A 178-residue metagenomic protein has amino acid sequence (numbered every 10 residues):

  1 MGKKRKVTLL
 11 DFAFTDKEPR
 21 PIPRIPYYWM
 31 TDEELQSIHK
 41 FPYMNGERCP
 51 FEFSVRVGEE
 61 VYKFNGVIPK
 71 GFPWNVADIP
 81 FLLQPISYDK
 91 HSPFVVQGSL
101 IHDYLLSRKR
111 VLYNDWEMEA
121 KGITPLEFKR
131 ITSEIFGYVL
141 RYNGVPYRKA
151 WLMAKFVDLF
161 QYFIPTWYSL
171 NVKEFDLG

Functional and structural regions predicted by a protein language model:
G2-G178: Extended terminal accessory/targeting regions
